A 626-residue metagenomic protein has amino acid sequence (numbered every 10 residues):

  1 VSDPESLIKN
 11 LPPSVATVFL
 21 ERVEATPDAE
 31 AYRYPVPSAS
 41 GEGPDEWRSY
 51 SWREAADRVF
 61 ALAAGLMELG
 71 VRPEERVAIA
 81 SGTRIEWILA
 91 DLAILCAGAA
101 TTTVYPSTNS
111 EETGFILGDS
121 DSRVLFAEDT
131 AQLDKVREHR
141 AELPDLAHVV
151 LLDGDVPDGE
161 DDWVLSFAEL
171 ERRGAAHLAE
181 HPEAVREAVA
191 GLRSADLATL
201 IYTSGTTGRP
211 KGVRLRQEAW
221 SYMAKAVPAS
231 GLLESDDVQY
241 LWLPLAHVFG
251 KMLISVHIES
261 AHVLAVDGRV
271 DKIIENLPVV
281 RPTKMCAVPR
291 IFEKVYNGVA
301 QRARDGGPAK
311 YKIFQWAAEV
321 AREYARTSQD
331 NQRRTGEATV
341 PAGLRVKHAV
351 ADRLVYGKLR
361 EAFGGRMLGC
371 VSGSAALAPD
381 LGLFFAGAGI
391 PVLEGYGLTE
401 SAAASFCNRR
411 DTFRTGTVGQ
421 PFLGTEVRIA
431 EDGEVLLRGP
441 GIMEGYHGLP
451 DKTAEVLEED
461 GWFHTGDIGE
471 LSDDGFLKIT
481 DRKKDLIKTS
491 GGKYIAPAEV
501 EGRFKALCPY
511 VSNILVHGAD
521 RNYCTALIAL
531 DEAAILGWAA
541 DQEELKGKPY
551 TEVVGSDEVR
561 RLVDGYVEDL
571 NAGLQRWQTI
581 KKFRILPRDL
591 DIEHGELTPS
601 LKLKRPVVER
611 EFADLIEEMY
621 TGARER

Functional and structural regions predicted by a protein language model:
L11, D28-L92, N109-G114, S166-E171 (+1 more regions): Conserved AMP-binding/adenylate-forming core of the ANL superfamily
P27-E30, V164-L165, E169-Y202, R209 (+1 more regions): Conserved pre-ATP/AMP-binding loop-to-beta segment of ANL
R48-R53, A190, A198-A224: Conserved AMP-binding A3 loop
E68-L69, C96-R173, L562: Structural core segment of the AMP-binding/adenylate-forming
P106-H139, M223-Y240, V270-K284, A362: Conserved ATP-dependent adenylate/AMP-binding module captured primarily in the ANL superfamily
S221-V238, L245-Y356, R366, P391: Conserved AMP-binding/adenylation subdomain of ANL enzymes
P421-T489: Conserved ATP-binding/catalytic segment of the ANL
N513-H517, N522, W538-D541, D564-R626: Conserved C-terminal "lid"/linker of ANL adenylate-forming enzymes
